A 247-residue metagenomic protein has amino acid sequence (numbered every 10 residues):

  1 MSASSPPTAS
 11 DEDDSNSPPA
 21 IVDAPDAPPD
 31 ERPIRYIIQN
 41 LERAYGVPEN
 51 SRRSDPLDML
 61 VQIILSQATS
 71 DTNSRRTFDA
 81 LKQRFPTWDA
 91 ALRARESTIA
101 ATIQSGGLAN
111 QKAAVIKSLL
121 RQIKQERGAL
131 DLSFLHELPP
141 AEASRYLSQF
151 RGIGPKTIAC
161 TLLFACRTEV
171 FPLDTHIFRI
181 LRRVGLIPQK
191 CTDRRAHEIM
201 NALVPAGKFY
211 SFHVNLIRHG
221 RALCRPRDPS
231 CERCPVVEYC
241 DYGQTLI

Functional and structural regions predicted by a protein language model:
M1-A27: Short, contiguous pre-domain boundary segments
I21-I247: Catalytic cores of DNA base-excision repair glycosylases
